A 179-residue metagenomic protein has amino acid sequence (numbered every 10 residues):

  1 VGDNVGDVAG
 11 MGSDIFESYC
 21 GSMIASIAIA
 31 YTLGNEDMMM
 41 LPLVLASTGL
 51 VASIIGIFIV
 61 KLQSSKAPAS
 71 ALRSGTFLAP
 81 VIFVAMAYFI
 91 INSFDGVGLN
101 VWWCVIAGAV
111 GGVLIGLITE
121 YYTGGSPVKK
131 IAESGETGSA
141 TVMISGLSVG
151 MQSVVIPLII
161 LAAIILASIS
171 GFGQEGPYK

Functional and structural regions predicted by a protein language model:
V1-K179: Hydrophobic packing and interface segments
